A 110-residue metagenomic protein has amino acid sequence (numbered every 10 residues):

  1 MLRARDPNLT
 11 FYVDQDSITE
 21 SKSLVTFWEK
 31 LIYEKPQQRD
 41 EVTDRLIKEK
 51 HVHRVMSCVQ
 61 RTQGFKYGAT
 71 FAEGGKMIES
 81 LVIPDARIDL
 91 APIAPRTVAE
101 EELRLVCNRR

Functional and structural regions predicted by a protein language model:
M1-H53, S57-R110: N-terminal secretory-pathway/extracellular module detecting exported/lumenal segments and adjacent signal-anchor/first
